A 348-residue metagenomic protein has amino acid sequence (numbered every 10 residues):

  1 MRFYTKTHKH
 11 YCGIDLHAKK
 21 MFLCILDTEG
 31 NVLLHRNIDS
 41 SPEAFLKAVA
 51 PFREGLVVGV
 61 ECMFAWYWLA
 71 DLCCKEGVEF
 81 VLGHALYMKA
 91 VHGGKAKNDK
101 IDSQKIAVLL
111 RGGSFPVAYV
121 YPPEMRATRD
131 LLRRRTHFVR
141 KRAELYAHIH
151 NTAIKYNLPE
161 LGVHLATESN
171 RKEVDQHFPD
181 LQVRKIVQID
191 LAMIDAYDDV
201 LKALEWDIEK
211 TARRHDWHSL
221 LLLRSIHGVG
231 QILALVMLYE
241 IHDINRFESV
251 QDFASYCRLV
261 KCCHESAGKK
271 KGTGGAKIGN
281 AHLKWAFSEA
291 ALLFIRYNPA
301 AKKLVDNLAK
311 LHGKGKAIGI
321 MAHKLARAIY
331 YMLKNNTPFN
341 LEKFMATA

Functional and structural regions predicted by a protein language model:
M1-A348: A detector of single, family-specific signature residues that are central to catalytic or substrate-handling motifs
